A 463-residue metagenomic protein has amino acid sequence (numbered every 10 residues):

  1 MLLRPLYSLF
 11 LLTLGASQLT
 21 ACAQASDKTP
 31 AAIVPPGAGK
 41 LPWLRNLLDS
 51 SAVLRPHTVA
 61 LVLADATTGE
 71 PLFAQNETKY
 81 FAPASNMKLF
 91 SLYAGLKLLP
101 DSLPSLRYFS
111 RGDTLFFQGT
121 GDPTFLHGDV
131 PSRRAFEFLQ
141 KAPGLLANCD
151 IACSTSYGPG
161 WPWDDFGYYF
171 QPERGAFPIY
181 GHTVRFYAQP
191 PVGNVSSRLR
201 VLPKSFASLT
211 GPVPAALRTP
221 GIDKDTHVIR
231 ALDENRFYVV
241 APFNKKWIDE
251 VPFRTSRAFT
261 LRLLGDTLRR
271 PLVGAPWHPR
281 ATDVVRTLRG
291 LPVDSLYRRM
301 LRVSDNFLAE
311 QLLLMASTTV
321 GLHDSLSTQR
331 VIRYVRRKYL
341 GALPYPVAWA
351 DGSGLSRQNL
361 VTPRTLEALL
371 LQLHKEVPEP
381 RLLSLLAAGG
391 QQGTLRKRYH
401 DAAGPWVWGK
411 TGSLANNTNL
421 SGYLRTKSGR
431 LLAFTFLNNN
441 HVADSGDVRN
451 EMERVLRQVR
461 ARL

Functional and structural regions predicted by a protein language model:
M1-P35: Bacterial Sec-dependent N-terminal signal peptides
A25-Y80, L99-S102, F138-P143: Beta-lactamase-like hydrolase cores
S50, S102, D113-T114, P123 (+6 more regions): Coil residues (strongly favoring Ser/Thr
T58, R107-Y187, P191-S197, L272-V273 (+1 more regions): Mid-domain, small-residue-enriched loop/turn segments at the edges of structured enzyme/sensor domains
G69, P83-P100, F177, L263-L268 (+2 more regions): Active-site SXXK
L72-A74, L288, L313-L463: Small-residue-rich helix-loop
K97-G112, G274, E379-L383: Short, well-structured active-site flanking segments
P214-R381: A small/polar active-site loop signature that marks catalytic segments
